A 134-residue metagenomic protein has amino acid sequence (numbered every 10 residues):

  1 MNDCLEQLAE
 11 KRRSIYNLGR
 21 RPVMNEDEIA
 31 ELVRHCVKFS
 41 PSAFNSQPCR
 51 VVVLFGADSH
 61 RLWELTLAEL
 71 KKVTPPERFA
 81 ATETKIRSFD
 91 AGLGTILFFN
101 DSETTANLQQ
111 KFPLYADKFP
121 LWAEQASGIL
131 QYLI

Functional and structural regions predicted by a protein language model:
M1-H35, Q47: Specificity-determining recognition surfaces
E28, S42, S59: Active-site loop/lid in soluble adenylation, ligation, and acyl-transfer enzymes
V33, V37, L133-I134: Aromatic/hydrophobic pocket-lining residues that form π-stacking "cages" and hydrophobic walls in ligand
K38-S46: Glycine-rich phosphate/pyrophosphate-binding beta-alpha loops
S46-G128: Glycine/small-residue-rich phosphate/adenosyl-binding loop
